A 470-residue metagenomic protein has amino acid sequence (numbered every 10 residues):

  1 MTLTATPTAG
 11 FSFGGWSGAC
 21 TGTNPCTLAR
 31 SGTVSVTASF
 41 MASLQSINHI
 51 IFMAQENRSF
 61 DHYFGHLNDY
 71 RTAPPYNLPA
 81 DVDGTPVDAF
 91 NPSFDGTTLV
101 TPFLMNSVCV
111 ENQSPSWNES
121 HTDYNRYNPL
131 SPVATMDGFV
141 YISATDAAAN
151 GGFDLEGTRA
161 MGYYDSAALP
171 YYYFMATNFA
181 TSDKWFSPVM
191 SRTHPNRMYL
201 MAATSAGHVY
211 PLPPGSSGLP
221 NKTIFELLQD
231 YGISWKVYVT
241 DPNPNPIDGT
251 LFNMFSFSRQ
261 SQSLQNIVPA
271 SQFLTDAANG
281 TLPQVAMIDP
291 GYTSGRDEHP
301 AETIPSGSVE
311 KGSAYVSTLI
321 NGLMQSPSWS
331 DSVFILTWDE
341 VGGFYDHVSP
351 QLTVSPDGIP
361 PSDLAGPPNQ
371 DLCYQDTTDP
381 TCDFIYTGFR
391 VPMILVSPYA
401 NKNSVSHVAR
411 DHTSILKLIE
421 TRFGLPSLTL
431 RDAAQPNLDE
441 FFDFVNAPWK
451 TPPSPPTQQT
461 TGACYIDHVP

Functional and structural regions predicted by a protein language model:
M1, C26-A42: Conserved "repeat-terminator" motif of extracellular CCP/Sushi domains
T2-P25: Surface-exposed interfaces of beta-sheet-rich extracellular modules
T4, S17, S39, M201 (+1 more regions): Residue-level detector of conserved, well-ordered beta-strand and adjacent loop positions that form binding/recognition
G14, C20, G32, M41 (+2 more regions): Processing junctions and N-termini across compartments
A42-P470: N-terminal pro-sequences and low-complexity stem/linker regions of secreted or lumenal proteins
